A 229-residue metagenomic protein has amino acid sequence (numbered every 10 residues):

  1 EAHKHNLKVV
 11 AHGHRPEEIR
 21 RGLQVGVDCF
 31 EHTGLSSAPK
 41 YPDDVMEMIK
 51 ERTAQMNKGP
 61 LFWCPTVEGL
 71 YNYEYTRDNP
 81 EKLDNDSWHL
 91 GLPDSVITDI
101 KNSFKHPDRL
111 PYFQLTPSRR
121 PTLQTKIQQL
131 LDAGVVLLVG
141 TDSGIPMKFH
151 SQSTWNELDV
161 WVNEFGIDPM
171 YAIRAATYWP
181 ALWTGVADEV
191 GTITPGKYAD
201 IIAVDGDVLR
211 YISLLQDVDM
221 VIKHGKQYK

Functional and structural regions predicted by a protein language model:
E1-R119, I145, T184, D205: Active-site core of metal-dependent hydrolases
A2, W63, D142, G196 (+1 more regions): Conserved, mostly hydrophobic/aromatic
H5, K58-G59, A133-V135, K197-A199 (+1 more regions): Short coil/turn connectors at secondary-structure junctions
Q24-V27, G166, L215: Alpha-helix termination/capping residues and helix-transition junctions
P42-D43, S151-Q152, L215: Conserved strand-to-helix beginnings and helix N-cap segments that scaffold or border functional pockets
H106-Q114, R120-V204: His/Asp/Glu-enriched, well-ordered alpha-helical/loop segment that forms or immediately abuts the divalent-metal
A176-Y178, Y198-K229: C-terminal cap of metal-dependent C-N hydrolases
